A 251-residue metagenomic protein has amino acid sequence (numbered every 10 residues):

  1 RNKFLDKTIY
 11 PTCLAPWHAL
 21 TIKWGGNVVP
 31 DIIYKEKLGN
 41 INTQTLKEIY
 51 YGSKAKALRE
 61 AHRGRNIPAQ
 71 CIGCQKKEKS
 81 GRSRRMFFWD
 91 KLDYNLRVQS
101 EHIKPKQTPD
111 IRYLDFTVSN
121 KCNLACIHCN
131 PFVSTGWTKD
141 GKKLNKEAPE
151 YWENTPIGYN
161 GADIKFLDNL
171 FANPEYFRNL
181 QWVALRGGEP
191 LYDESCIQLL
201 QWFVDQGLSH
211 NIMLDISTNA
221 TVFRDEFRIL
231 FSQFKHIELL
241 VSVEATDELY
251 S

Functional and structural regions predicted by a protein language model:
R1-N95: Accessory C-terminal segments flanking Radical SAM cores
R1-Q44, T117, T138-D140, I157-K165 (+1 more regions): Radical SAM enzyme [4Fe-4S]-AdoMet core and its adjacent flexible, acidic and glycine-rich loops/tails across
W17-A19, P68-C71, P109-D115, L180-W182: Extracellular structured ligand-interaction cores
I72-G73, L124-H128: C-type cytochrome heme c attachment motif
Q75-K77, C129-T135: Detector for the c-type heme attachment site
S80-R112, C122-L124, N145, D168: Recognition helices and adjacent regulatory flanks at domain boundaries
I111-K121, F132-K165, F177-E194, Q206-R224 (+1 more regions): Core AdoMet radical
F166-A172, I197-Q201, E226-F227: Leucine-rich repeat
